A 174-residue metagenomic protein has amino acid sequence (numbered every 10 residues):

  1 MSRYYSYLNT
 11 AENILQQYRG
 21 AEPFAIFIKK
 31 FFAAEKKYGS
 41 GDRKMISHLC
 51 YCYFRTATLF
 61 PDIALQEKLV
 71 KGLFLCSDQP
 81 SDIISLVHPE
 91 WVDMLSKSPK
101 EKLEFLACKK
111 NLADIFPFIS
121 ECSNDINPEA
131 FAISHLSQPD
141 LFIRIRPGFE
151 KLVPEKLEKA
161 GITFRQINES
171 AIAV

Functional and structural regions predicted by a protein language model:
M1-V174: Class I Rossmann-like S-adenosyl-L-methionine
